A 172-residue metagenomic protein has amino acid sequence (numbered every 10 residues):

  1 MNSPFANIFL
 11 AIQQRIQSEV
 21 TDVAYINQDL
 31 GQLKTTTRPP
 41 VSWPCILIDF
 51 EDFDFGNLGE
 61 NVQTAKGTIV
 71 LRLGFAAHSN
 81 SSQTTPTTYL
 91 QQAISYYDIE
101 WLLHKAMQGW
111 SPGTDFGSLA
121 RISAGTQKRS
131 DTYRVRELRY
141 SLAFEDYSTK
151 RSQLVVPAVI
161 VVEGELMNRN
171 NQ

Functional and structural regions predicted by a protein language model:
M1-D29, T35, D52-Q172: Charged, amphipathic alpha-helical segments and their flanking helix caps
P40-D52: A short, hydrophobic beta-strand-centered structural micro-motif
